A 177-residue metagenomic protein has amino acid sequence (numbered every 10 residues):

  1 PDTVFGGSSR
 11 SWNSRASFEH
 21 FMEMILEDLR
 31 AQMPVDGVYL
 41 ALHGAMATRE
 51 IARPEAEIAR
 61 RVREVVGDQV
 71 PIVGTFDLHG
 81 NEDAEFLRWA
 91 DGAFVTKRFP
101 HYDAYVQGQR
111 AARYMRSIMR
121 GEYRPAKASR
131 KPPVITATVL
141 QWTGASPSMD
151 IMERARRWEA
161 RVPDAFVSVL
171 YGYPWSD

Functional and structural regions predicted by a protein language model:
P1-S17, F21-M33, I135-W142: Glycine-rich nucleotide/cofactor/substrate-binding loop typically near the N-terminus or early in the first domain
V4, L40-H43, A126-S129, Y173: Core alpha/beta catalytic barrel or barrel-like domain that forms the active/cofactor pocket in diverse metabolic
S14-S17, M22, R30-R120: Active-site histidine-anchored catalytic micro-motif
P34, R124-P125, R161-A165: Intrinsically disordered or highly flexible coil/loop and linker segments, enriched in small and charged/polar residues
A90-V95, R130-V134, D177: Short acidic (Asp/Glu) and glycine-rich catalytic loops that position anionic groups and cofactors
A112-V134, Q141-S146: Phosphate/diphosphate-binding glycine-rich loops and adjacent basic-rich segments that engage nucleotide
T136-D177: Hard-cation-handling environments
